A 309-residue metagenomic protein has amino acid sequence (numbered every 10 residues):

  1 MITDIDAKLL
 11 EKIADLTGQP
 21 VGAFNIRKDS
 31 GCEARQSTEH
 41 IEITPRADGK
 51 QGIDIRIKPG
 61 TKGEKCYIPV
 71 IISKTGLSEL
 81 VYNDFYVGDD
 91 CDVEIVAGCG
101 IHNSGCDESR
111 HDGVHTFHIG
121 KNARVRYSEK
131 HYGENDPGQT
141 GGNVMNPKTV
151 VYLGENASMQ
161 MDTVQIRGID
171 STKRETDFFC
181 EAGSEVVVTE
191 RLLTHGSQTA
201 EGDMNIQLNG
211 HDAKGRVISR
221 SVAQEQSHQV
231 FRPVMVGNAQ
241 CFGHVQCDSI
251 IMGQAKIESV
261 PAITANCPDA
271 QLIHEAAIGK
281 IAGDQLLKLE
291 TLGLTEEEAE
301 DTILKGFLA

Functional and structural regions predicted by a protein language model:
M1-I26, S30: C-terminal functional modules
A23-K28, E33-L294, L304-A309: Conserved beta-strand/loop scaffold segments within soluble protein domains that form the structured core and edges
